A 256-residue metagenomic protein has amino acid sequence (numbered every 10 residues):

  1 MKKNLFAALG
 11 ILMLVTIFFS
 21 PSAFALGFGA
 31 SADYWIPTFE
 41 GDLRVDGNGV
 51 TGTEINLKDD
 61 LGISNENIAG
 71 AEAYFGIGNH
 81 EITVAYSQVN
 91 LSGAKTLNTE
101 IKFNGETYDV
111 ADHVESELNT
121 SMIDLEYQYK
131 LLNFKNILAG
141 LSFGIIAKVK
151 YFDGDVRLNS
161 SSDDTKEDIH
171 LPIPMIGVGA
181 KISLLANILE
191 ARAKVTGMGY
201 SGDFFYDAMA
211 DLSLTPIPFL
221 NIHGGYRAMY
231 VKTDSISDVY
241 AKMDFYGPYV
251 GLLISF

Functional and structural regions predicted by a protein language model:
S22-G27, L132-S142, L185-L189, F219: Short loop/turn motifs that connect adjacent beta-strands in outer-membrane beta-barrel proteins
A23-V89, G251, S255: Short glycine/proline- and aromatic-enriched beta-strand/turn motifs that initiate or cap beta-hairpins
F28, N67-A71, S121-L125, F143 (+4 more regions): Hydrophobic, lipid-facing positions within transmembrane beta-strands of outer-membrane proteins
A32, A71-I77, L125-Y129, A147-V149 (+4 more regions): Residues on the lipid-exposed face of transmembrane beta-strands in outer-membrane beta-barrel proteins
E40-E66, Q88-M122, F152-L171, G199-Y200 (+1 more regions): Extracellular/periplasm-exposed beta-strand and loop segments of Gram-negative cell-envelope proteins, dominated by
I137, P172, T196-D207: Solvent-exposed loop/turn segments connecting transmembrane beta-strands in outer-membrane beta-barrel proteins
I188-D203, A228: Transmembrane beta-strand segments that form the barrel wall of outer-membrane beta-barrel proteins
F204, A208-S255: Predominantly the C-terminal beta-signal and adjacent terminal strand-loop region of outer-membrane beta-barrel
